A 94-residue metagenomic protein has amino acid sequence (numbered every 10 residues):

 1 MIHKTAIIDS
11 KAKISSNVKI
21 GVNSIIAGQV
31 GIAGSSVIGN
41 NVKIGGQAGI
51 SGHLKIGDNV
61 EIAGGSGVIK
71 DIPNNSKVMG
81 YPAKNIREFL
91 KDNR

Functional and structural regions predicted by a protein language model:
M1-N85: Structural signal for interior beta-strand "rungs" in well-ordered beta-sheet cores of soluble enzyme domains
L90-R94: Long, leucine- and charge-enriched amphipathic alpha-helices that form heptad-repeat coiled-coil/leucine-zipper-like
